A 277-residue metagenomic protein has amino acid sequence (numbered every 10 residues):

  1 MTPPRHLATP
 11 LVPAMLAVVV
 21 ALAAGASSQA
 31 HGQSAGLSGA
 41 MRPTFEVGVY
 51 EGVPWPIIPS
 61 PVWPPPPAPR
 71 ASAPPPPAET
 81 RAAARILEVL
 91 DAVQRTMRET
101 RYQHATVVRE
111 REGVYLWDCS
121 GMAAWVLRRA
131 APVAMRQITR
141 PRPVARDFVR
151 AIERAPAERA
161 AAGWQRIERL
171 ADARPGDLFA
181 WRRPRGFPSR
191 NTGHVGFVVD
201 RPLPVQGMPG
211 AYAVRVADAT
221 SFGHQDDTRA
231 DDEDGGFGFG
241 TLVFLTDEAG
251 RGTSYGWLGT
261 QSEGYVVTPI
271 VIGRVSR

Functional and structural regions predicted by a protein language model:
T2-M15: Bacterial N-terminal signal peptides that target proteins for export
P10, Q33-L37: Alpha-helical and His/Cys-centered functional microenvironments
P13-A23: Bacterial N-terminal signal peptides
A26-G32: Boundary at the C-terminal end of the N-terminal hydrophobic targeting segment
F45-R142, T260-R277: N-terminal capping segments
R140-H224: ...with weaker cross-activation on analogous glycine-rich loops/strands in unrelated enzymes
F222-H224, T228-R277: Low-complexity, Gly/Ser/Thr/Pro-rich intrinsically disordered linker/tail segments
